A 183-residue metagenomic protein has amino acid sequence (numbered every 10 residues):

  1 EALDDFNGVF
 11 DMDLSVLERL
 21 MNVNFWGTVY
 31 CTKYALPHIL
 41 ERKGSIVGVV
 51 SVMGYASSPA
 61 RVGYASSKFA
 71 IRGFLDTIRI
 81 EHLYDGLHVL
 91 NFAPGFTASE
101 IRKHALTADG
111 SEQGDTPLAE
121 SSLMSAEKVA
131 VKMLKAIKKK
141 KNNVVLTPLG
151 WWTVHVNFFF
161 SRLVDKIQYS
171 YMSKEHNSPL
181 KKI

Functional and structural regions predicted by a protein language model:
F6-V9, D13-E18: Substrate-binding pocket helix/loop in short-chain dehydrogenase/reductase
V9-F10, A56-V62: Active-site loop immediately N-terminal to the catalytic Tyr-X3-Lys motif of short-chain dehydrogenase/reductase
T32, S67: Active-site helix of classical SDR
Y34-K43: A short helix-coil junction within the Rossmann-fold of NAD(P)-dependent oxidoreductases
S51: Residue(s) in the substrate-gating loop at a strand-loop-helix junction that position the organic substrate next
A56, T77-H88: Active-site-adjacent segment of SDR/Rossmann-fold oxidoreductases
Y84-P148: SDR active-site lid
